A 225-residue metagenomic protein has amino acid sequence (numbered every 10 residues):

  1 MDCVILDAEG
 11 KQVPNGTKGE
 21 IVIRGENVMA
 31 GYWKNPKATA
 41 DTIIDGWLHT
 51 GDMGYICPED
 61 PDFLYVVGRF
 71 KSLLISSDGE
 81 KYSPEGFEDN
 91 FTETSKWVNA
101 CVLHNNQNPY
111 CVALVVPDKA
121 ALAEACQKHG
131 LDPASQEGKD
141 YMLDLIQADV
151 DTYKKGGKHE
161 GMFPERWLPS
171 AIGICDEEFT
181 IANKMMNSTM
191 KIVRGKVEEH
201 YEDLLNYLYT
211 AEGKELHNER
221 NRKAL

Functional and structural regions predicted by a protein language model:
M1-D2, D45, G51, N99 (+1 more regions): Short loop/turn microsegments at loop-to-beta-strand junctions
M1-T17, E26, P109-Y110, P117-H129 (+3 more regions): Conserved adenylate-forming
E9-G16, E20-S76, H217-N221: Conserved ATP-binding/catalytic segment of the ANL
G10-K11, E26-M29, G54-Y55, K71-S72 (+6 more regions): Short, glycine-/Ser/Thr-/acidic-enriched flexible segments
N27-V28, T42-I43, F63-N90, L122-Y141 (+3 more regions): Adenylate-forming
G51-M53, T94-A121, K158-G161: C-terminal boundary motif of the adenylate-forming
K81, S95-A100, A121-C175: Conserved C-terminal helical docking segment of ANL/AMP-forming enzymes that engages the acyl-acceptor during
A100-H104, P109, T152-L225: Conserved C-terminal "lid"/linker of ANL adenylate-forming enzymes
